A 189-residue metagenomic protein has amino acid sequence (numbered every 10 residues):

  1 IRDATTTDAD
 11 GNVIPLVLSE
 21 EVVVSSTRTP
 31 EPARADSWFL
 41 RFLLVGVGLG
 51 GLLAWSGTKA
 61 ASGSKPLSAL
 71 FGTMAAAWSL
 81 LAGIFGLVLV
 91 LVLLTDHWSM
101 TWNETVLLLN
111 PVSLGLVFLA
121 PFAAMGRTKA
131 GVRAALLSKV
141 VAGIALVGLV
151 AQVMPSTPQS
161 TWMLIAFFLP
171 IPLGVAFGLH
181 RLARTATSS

Functional and structural regions predicted by a protein language model:
I1-E31: Soluble extramembrane regions of membrane proteins in the secretory/endomembrane system
R2, R28, R34, R41 (+3 more regions): Arginine residue identity/basic-tract feature
E21-S99, T105-L108: Core alpha-helical transmembrane segments of integral membrane proteins
L80-S189: Generic detector of multi-pass transmembrane helix bundles and their immediately adjacent loops in polytopic membrane
